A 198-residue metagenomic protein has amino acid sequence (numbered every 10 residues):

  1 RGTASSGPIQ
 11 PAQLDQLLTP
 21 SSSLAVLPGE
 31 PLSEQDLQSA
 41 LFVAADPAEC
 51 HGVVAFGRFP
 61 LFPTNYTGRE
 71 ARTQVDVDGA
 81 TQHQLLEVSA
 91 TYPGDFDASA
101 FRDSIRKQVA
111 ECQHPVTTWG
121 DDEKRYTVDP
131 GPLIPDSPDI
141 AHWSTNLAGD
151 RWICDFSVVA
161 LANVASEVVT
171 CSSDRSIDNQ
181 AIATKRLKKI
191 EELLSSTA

Functional and structural regions predicted by a protein language model:
G2-T73: N-terminal "mature-domain start" segment
P31-S33, Q38-L41, K107-W152, T197: Short Gly/Thr-rich strand-loop-strand
P47-V53, E111-Q113, I153-D155, T170-S172: Sequence contexts marking disulfide-bonded cysteines in secreted/extracellular proteins
E70-D103: A short acidic-to-branched-hydrophobic micro-motif
A71-V77, I153-L161: Short, surface-exposed beta-strand/loop micro-motifs that present aromatic residues
Q84-L86, D150-F156: Short, surface-exposed coil-to-beta transition loops
L85-V88, V159, N163-S172: Short, well-ordered beta-strand elements
S172-A198: Surface-exposed amphipathic alpha-helical segments
